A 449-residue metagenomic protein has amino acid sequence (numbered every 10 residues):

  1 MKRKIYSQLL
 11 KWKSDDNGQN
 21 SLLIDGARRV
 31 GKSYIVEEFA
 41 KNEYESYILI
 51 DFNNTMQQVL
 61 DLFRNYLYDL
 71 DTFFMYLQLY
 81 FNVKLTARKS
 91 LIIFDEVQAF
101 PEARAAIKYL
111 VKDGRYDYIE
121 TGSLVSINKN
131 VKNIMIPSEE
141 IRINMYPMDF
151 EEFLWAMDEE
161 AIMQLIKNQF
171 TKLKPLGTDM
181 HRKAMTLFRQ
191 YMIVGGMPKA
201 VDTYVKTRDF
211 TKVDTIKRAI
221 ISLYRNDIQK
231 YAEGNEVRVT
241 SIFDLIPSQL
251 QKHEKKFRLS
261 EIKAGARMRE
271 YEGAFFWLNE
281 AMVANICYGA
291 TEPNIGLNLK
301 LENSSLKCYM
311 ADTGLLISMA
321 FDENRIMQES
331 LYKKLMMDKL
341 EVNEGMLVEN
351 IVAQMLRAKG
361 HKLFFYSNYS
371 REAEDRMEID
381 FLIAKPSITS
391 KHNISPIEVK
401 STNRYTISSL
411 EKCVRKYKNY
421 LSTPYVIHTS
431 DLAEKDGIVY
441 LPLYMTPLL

Functional and structural regions predicted by a protein language model:
K2, K13-L22, R29, E38 (+3 more regions): A cross-kingdom feature that marks ATP-driven nucleic-acid transaction machinery
K32: Conserved lysine of the Walker
E43-Q58: Conserved catalytic segments around the Walker B and adjacent sensor/switch elements of P-loop NTPase domains
N54-R88: Short glycine-rich substrate-engagement loop in P-loop NTPases that contacts/grips substrate
L85-E102, K255: Conserved P-loop NTPase "ATPase switch" module shared by AAA+ and STAND
I93, D117-S123, N144, F153: Structural recognition of the conserved hydrophobic beta-strand(s) that form the central parallel beta-sheet of P-loop
Y109, S126-R142, L154-E159: Short regulatory helix/loop adjacent to the ATP-binding pocket of P-loop NTPases
D158-V348, Q354, K362, N368: Interdomain hinge/linker elements that couple catalytic modules in large macromolecular machines
